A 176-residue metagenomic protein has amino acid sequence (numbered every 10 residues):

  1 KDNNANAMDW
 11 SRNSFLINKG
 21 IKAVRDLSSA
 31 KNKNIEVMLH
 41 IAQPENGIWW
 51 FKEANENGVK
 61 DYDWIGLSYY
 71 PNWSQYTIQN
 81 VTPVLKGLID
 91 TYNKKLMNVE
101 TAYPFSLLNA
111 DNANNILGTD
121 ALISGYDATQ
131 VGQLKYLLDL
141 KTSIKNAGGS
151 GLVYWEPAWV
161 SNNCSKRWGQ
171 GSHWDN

Functional and structural regions predicted by a protein language model:
K1, H40-P44, Y69-N72, T101-P104 (+1 more regions): Active-site beta-loop-alpha junctions enriched in small/polar residues
K1-E56, K60-Y62, Q75-P83, R167-W174: Active-site cleft segment of glycoside hydrolase catalytic domains centered on the general acid/base Glu
N4-R12, S68-Q75, L122-G132: The substrate-binding groove and active-site-proximal loops of carbohydrate-active enzymes, especially glycoside
V24, I65, E100, L152: Conserved, mostly hydrophobic/aromatic
G58-I65, Y92-K95, G148: Glycine-enriched alpha-helix->loop->beta-strand junction motifs that scaffold or abut catalytic
G66-D90: Long, well-ordered mid-to-C-terminal structural blocks that present hydrophobic/aromatic surfaces
G87, S106-D139, S143, A147 (+1 more regions): Aromatic-rich peripheral "rim/lid" segments of glycoside hydrolase catalytic domains that contact and position glycan
